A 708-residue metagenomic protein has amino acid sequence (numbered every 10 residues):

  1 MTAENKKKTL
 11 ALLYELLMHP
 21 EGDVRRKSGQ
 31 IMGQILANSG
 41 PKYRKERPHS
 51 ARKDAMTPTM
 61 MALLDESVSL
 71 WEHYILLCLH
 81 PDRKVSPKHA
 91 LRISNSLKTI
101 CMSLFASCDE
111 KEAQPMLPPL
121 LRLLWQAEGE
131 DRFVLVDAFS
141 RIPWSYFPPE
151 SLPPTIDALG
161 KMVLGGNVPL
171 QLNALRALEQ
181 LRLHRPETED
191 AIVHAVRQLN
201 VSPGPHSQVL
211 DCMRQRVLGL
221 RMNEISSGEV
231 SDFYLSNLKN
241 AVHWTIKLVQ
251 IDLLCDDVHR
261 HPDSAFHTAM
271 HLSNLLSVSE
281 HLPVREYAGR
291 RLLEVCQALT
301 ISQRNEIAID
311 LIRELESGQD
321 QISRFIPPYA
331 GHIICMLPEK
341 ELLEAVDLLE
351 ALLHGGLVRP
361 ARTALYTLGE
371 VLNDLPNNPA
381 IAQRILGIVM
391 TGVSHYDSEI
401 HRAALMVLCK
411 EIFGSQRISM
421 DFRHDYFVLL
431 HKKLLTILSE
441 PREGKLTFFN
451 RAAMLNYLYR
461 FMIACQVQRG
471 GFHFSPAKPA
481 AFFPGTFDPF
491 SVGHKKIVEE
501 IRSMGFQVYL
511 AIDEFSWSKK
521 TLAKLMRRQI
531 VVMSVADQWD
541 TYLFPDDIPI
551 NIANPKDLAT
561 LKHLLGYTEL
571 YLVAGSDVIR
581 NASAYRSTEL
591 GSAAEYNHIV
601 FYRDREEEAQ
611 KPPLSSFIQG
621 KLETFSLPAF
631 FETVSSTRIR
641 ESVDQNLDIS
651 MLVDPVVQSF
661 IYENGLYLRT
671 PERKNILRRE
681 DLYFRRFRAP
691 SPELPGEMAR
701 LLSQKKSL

Functional and structural regions predicted by a protein language model:
M1, L10, G29, G33 (+12 more regions): Hydrophobic core positions within HEAT/HEAT-like alpha-solenoid repeats
T2-L12, L63-L70, H89-S96, F105-P119 (+13 more regions): Structural marker for long, regular alpha helices in very large eukaryotic proteins
E4, P20, Q34-K42, E66 (+14 more regions): Residue-level signature of the C-terminal ends
L12-Y14, T59-M60, S67, W71-I75 (+8 more regions): Buried hydrophobic core positions in alpha-solenoid tandem helical repeats
P20-E21, D82, S86, A127-E128 (+7 more regions): Short inter-helical turns and helix N-cap capping residues of alpha-solenoid HEAT/ARM repeat scaffolds
R25, S86, A90, S94 (+8 more regions): Residue-level detector of extended alpha-helical repeat arrays and alpha-solenoid scaffolds
V134, A138-I142, N237, W244 (+2 more regions): Ordered, small/hydrophobic-rich secondary-structure cores
G289, P327-G331, E339, V346 (+1 more regions): Nucleotidyltransferase catalytic core that binds NTPs
